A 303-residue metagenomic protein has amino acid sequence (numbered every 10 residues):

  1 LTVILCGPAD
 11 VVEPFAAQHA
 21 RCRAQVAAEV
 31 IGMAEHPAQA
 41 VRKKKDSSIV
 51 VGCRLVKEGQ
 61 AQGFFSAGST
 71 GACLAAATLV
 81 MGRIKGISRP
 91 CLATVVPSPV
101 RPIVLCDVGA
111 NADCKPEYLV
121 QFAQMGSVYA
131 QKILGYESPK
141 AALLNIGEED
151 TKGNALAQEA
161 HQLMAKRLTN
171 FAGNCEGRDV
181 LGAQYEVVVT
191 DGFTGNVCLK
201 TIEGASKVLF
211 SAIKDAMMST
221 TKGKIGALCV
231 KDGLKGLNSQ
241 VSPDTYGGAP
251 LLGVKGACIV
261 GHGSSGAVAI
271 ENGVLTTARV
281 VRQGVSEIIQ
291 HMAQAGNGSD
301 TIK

Functional and structural regions predicted by a protein language model:
T2-D10, Q18-R21, A112-G177, E186 (+2 more regions): Glycine-rich phosphate/diphosphate-binding loop of Rossmann-like nucleotide-binding domains
L5-G7, Q25, S66-G68, V95-V96 (+5 more regions): Short beta-strand segments
V12, D46-C53, G59, G63-A77 (+7 more regions): Short glycine/serine/threonine-rich phosphate/pyrophosphate-binding segments that cradle anionic phosphate groups
A16-A17, V41-K45, L55-G59, S66 (+9 more regions): Solvent-exposed alpha-helices and their adjacent loops that cap or buttress functional pockets in soluble metabolic
H19-A61: Phosphate/nucleotide-donor binding subsite
E29-V30, S69-A72, I146-E149, F193-N196: Short glycine-rich anion-binding loops that position phosphate/pyrophosphate groups of nucleotides and phosphorylated
T78-C91, V95-L105, Q184-V188, G192-I302: Glycine-rich phosphate/nucleotide-binding loop
